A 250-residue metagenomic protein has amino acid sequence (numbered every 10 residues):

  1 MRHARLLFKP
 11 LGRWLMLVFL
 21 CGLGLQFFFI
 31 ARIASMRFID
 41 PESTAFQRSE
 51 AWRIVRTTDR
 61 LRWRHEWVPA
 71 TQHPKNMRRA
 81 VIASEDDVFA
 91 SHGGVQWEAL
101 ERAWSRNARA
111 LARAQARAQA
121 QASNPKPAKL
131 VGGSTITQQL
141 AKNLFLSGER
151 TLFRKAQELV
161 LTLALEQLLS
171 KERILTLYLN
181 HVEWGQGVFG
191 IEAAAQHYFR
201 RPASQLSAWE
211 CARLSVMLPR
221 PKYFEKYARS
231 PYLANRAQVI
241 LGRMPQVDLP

Functional and structural regions predicted by a protein language model:
R2-P250: Juxtamembrane regions of bacterial inner-membrane/periplasmic proteins, predominantly the peptidoglycan biogenesis
